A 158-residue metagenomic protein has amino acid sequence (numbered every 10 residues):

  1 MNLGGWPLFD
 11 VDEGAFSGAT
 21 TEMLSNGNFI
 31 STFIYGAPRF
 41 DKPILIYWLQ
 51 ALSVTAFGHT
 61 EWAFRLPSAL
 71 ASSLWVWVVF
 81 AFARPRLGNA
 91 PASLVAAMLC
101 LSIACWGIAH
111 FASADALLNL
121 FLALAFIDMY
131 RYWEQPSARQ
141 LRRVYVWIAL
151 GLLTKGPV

Functional and structural regions predicted by a protein language model:
M1-V158: Membrane-integral, polyisoprenol-dependent glycosyltransferases of the GT-C/oligosaccharyltransferase superfamily
